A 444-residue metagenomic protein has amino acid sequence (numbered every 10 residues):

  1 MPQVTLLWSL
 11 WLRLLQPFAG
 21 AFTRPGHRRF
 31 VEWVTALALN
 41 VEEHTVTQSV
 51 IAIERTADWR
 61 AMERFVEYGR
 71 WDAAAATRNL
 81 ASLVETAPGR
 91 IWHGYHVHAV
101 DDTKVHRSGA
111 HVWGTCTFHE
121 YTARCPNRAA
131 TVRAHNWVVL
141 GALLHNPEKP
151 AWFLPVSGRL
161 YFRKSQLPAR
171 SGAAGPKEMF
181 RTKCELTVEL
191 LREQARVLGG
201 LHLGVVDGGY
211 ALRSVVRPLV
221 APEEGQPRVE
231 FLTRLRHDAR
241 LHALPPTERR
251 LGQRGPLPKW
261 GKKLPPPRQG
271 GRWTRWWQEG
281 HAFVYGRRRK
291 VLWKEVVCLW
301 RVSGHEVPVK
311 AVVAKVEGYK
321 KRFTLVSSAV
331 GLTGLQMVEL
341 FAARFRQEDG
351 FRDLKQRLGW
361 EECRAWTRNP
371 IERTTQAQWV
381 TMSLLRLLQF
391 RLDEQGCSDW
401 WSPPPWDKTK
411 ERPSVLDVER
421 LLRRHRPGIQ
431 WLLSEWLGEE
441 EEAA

Functional and structural regions predicted by a protein language model:
M1-R29, L37, P147, A151-L160 (+5 more regions): A short, flexible helix-boundary coil/loop motif
P2-A73: Gly/serine-rich nucleotide phosphate-binding loop at the start of the catalytic core of nucleotide/ADP-ribose-handling
E32-L39, K320-F345: Extended, non-catalytic structural segments that build the interaction scaffolds of large macromolecular assemblies
Q48, A52, W59-R64, T122-L201 (+1 more regions): Electropositive, glycine- and tryptophan-enriched low-complexity nucleic-acid-binding patches
S49, G94-S108, L140, G204-Y210 (+4 more regions): Short, conserved catalytic/metal-binding motifs centered on acidic residues
R70-K164, V296: Active-site-proximal, Lys/Arg-enriched surface segment that forms a nucleic-acid-binding/basic interface patch
K104, K263-L264, G334-A365: Short amphipathic alpha-helical "interface-anchor" segments enriched in bulky aromatics
A169-G252: Domain-level cores of phosphate- or acyl-group-handling catalytic modules
